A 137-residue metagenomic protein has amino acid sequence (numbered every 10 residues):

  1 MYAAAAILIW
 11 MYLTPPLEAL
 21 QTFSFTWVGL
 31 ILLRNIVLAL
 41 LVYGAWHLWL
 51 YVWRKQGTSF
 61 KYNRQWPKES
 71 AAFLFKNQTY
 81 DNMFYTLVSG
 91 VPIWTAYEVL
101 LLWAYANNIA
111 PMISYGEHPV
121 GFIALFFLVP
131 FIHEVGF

Functional and structural regions predicted by a protein language model:
M1-V135: Non-catalytic, topology-defining segments of multipass membrane proteins
